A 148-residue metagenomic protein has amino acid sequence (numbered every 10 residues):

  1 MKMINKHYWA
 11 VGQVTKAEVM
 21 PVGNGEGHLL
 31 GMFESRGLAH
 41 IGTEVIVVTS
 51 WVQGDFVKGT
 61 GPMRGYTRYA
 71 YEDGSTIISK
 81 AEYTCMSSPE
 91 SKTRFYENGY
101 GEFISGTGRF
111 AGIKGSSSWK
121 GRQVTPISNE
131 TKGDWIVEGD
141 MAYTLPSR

Functional and structural regions predicted by a protein language model:
M1-R148: Beta-strand-enriched cores of mature, soluble protein domains
